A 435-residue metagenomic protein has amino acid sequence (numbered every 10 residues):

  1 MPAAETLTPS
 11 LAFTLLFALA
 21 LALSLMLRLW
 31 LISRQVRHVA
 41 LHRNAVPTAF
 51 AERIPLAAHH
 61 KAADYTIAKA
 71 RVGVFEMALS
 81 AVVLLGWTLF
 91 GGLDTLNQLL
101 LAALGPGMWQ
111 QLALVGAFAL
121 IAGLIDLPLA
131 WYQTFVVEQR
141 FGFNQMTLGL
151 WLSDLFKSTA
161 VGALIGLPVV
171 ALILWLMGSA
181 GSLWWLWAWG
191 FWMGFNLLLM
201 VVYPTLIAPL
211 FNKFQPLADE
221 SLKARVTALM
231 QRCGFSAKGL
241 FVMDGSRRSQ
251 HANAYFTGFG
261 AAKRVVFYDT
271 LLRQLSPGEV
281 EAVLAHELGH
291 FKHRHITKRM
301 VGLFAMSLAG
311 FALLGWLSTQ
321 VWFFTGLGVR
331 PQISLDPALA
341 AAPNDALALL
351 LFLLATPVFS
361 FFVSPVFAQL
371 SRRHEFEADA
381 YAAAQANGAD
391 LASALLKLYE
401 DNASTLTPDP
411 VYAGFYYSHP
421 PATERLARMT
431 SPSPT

Functional and structural regions predicted by a protein language model:
A4-A342, P357, F361-T435: Polar-ligand-bearing catalytic/cofactor-coordination segments of membrane-embedded or membrane-tethered inner-membrane
